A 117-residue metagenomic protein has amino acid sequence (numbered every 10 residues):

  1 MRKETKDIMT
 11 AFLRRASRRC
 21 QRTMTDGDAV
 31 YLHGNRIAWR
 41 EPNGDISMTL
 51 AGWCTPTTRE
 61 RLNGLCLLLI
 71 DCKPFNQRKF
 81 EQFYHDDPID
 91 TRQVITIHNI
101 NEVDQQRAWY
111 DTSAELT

Functional and structural regions predicted by a protein language model:
M1-T117: Terminal leader/tail segments of proteins
